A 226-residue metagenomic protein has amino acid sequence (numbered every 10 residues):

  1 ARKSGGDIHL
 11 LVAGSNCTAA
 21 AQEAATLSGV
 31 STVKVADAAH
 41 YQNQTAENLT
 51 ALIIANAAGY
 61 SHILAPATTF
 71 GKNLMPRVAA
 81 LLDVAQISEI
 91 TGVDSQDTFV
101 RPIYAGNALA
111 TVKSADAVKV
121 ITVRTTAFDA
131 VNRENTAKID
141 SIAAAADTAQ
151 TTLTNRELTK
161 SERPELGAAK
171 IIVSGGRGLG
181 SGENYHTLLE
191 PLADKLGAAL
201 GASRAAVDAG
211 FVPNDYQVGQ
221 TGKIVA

Functional and structural regions predicted by a protein language model:
R2-A226: N-terminal glycine-rich FAD/FM-binding segment characteristic of electron-transfer flavoproteins
